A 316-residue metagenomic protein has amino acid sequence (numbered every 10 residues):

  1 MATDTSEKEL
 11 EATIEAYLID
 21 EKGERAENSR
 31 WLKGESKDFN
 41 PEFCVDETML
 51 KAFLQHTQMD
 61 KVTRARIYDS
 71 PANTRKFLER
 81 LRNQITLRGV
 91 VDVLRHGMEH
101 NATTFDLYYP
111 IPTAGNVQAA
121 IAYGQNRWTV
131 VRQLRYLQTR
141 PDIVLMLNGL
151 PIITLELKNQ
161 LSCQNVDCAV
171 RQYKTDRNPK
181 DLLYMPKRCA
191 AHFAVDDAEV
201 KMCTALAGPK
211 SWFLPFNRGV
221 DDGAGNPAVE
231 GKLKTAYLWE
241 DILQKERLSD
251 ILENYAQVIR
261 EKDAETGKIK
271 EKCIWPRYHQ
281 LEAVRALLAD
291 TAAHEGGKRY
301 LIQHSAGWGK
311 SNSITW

Functional and structural regions predicted by a protein language model:
M1-W316: ATP-dependent helicase/translocase motor core
